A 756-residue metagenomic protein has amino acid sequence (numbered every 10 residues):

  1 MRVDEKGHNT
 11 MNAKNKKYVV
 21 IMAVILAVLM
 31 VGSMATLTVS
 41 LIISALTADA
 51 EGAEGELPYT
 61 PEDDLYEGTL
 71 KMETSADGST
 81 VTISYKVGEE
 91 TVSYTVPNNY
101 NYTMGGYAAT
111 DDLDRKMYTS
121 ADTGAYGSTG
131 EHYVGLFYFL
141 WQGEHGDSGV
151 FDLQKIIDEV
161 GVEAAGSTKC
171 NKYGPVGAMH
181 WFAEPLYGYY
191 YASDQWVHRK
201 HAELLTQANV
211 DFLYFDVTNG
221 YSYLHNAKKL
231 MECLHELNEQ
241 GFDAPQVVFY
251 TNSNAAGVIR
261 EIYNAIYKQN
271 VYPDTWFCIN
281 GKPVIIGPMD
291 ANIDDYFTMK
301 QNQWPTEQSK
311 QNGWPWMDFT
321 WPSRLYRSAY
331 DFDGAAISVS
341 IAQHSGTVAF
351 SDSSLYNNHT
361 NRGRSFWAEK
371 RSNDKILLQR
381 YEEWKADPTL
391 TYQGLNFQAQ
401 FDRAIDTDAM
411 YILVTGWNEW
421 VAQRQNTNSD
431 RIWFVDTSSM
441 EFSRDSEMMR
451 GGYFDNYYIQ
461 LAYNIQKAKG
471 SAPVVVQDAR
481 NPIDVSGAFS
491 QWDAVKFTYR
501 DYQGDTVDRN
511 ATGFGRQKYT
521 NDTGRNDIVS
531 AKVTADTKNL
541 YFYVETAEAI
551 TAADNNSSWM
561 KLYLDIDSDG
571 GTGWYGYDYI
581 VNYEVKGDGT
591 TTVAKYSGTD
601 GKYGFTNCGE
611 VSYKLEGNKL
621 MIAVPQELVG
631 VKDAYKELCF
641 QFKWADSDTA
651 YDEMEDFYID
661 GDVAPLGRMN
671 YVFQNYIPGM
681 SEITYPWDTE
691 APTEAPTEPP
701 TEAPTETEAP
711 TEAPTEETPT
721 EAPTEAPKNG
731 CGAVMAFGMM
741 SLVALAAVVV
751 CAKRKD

Functional and structural regions predicted by a protein language model:
A13-L26: N-terminal Sec-pathway targeting helices
L26-M34: Hydrophobic core
M34-G52, K728-G732: Sec-dependent signal peptide cleavage junction
G78, Y85-D484, G630-K632, G667: Glycan-processing catalytic domains of CAZymes
V475-D484, Y563-G589, G617, E627-E690: Acidic/polar low-complexity flexible segments
V485-T591, D646-E655: Surface-exposed, glycine/proline- and aromatic-rich loop segments on solvent-exposed faces across compartments
D688-N729: C-terminal low-complexity, Ser/Thr- and acidic/Pro-rich disordered "stalk" regions positioned immediately N-terminal
V734-K753: A cross-kingdom C-terminal cell-surface attachment/processing module
